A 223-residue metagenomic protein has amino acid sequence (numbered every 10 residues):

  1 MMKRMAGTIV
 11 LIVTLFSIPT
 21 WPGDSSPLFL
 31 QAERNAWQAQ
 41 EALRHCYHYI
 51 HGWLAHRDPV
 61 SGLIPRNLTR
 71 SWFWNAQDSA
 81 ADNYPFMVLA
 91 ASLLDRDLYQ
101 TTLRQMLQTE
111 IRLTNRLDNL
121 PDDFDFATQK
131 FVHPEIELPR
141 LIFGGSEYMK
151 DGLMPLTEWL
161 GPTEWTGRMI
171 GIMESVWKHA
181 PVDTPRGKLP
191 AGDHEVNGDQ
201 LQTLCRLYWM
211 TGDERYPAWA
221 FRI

Functional and structural regions predicted by a protein language model:
M1-I9: Bacterial N-terminal signal peptides that target proteins for export
T8-S17: Bacterial N-terminal signal peptides
P22-I223: Glycan-recognition and catalytic cores of secretory/periplasmic carbohydrate-active enzymes
